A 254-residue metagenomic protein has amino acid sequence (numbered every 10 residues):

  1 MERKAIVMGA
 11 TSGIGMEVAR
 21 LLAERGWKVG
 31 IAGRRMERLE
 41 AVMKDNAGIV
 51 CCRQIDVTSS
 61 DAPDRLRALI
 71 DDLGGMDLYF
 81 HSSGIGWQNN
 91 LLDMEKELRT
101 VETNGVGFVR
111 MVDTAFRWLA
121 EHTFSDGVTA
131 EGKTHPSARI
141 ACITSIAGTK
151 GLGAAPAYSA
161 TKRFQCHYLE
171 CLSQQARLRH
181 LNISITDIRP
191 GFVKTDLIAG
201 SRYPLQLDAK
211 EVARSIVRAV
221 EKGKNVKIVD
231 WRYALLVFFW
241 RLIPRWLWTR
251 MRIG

Functional and structural regions predicted by a protein language model:
T11-S12: Conserved glycine-rich cofactor-binding loop
N46-D61: Rossmann-fold cofactor-recognition segment
S82-Q88: Conserved NAD(P)H cofactor-binding loop of Rossmann-fold oxidoreductase domains
N89-E102: Short alpha-helical oligomerization interface
V112, T161: Active-site helix of classical SDR
S145: Residue(s) in the substrate-gating loop at a strand-loop-helix junction that position the organic substrate next
D187, A199-V237, R241: C-terminal helical subdomain
